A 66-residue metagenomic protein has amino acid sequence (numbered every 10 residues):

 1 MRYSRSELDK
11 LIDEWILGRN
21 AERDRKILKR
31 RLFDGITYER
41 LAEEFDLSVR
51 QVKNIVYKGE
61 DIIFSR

Functional and structural regions predicted by a protein language model:
Y3-L17: Short, Lys/Arg-enriched N-terminal segment that forms or immediately precedes the first helix of a structured domain
L17-D24: Short helix-coil-helix linker/hinge
K26-L28: Short alpha-helical "packing" element that flanks the helix-turn-helix/winged-helix DNA-binding module
R30-G35: Short helix-to-turn junction characteristic of helix-turn-helix DNA-binding domains, especially the helix
R40-F45: Short alpha-helical "recognition helix" segments of helix-turn-helix
R50: Key DNA-contact positions within bacterial/archaeal DNA-binding proteins
E60-R66: C-terminal flanking helix
